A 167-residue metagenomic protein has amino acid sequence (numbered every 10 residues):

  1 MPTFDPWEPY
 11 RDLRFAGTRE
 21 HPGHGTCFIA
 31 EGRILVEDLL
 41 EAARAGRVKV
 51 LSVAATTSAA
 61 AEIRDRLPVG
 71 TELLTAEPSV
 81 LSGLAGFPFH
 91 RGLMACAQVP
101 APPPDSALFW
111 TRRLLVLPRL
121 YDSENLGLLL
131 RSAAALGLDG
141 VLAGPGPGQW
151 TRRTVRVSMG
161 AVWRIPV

Functional and structural regions predicted by a protein language model:
M1-E62, G146-W150: Boundary-proximal intrinsically disordered activation/regulatory segments immediately upstream of a helical core
M1-T3, E72-E77, I165-V167: Short acidic-hydrophobic, aromatic-tinged amphipathic segments that line or gate anion-handling sites
H24-C27, K49-S52, V69-T71, D139-V141 (+1 more regions): Short active-site oxyanion
D38-L39, E62-I63, G83, N125 (+1 more regions): Phosphate- and divalent-cation-binding pockets in alpha/beta enzyme and binding domains that engage nucleotide-derived
E41, Q98-V167: RNA substrate-binding interface of SAM-dependent RNA methyltransferases
V48, P88-H90, W110: Short connector loops at helix/strand junctions that flank enzyme active sites, especially segments positioning acidic
E62, L67-C96: Glycine/small-residue-rich loop that forms an oxyanion/phosphate-binding "nest" at active or ligand-binding sites
